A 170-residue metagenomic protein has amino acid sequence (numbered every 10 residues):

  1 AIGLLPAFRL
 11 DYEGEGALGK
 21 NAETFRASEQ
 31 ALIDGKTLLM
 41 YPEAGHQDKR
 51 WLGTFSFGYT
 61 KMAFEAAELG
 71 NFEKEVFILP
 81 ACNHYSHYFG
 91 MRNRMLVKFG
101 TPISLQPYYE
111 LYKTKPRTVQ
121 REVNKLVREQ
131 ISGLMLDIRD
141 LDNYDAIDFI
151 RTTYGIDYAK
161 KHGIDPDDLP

Functional and structural regions predicted by a protein language model:
A1: Conserved H-X4-D acyltransferase segment
P6-D11: Short acidic-hydrophobic, aromatic-tinged amphipathic segments that line or gate anion-handling sites
E15-P170: Non-catalytic C-terminal accessory region of glycerolipid acyltransferases and related lyso-lipid remodeling enzymes
